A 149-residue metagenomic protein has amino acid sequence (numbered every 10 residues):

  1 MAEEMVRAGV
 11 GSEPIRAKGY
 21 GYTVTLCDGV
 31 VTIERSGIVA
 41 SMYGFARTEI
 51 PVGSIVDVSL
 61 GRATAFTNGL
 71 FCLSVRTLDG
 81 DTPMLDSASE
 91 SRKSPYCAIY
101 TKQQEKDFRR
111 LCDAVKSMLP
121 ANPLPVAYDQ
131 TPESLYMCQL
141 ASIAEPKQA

Functional and structural regions predicted by a protein language model:
A2-G21, Y43-I50, S54-A149: Acidic, Ser/Thr- and proline-rich intrinsically disordered linker/docking segments of eukaryotic scaffolds
G21-G44: Short, compositionally biased strand/turn segments that nucleate or flank brief secondary-structure elements
